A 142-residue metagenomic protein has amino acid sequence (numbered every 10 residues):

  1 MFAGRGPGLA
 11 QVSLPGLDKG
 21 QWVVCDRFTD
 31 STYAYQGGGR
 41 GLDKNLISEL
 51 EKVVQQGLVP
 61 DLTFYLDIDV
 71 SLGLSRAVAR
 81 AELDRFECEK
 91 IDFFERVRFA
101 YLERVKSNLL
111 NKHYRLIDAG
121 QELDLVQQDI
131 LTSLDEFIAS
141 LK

Functional and structural regions predicted by a protein language model:
M1-Q55, D129: ATP-dependent small-molecule kinase phosphotransfer cores that center on conserved nucleotide phosphate-binding segments
F2, L66-D67, A119-G120: Active-site-adjacent beta-strand anchor residues
G6, T29-D30, V70-S71, L123-D124: Alpha-helix N-cap/helix-start and coil->helix boundary motif
V24, L62-F64, R115-I117: Hydrophobic/aromatic beta-strand patches that form the interior of the parallel beta-sheet core in alpha/beta enzyme
F28, V59, L110-K112: Short, solvent-exposed coil/turn segments
S31-F99: A glycine- and Lys/Arg-enriched "phosphate-lid" helix/loop adjacent to the NTP-binding pocket of small-molecule kinases
S71-K142: NTP-dependent small-molecule kinase module
